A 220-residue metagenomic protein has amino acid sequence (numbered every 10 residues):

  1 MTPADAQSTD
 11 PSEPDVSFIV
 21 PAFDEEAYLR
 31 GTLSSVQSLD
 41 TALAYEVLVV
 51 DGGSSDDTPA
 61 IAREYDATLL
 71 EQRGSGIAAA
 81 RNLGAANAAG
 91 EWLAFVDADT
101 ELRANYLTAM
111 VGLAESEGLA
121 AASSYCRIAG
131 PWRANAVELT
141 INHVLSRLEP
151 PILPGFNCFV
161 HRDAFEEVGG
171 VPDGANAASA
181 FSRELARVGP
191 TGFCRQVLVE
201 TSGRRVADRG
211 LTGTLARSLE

Functional and structural regions predicted by a protein language model:
D15-S17, E46, A180: Cell-envelope/extracellular polymer assembly enzymes that use nucleotide-activated donors
S34-A44: Short, acidic, metal-binding catalytic loop of nucleotide-sugar glycosyltransferases
S35, D51-P59, T100: A conserved acidic beta->alpha catalytic loop
Q72-A88: Glycine-rich, basic loop-to-helix element that forms the pyrophosphate-binding segment of sugar-nucleotide handling
L93: Short aromatic/hydrophobic "clamp" motif used to bind/position activated sugar donors
N105-R133: Conserved donor NDP-sugar-binding/catalytic core segment of glycosyltransferases
C126-G130, N142-V160: A recurrent flexible, glycine/aromatic-enriched loop bordering the glycosyltransferase active site that acts as
G174-F181: Acidic donor-binding loop at a coil-to-helix junction in glycosyltransferase catalytic cores that engages
